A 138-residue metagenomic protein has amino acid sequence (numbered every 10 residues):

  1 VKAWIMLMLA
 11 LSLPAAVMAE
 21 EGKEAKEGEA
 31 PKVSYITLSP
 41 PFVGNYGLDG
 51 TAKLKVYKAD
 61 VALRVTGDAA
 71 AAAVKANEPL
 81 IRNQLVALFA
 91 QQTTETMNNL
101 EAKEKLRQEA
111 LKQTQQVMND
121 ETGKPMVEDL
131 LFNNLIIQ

Functional and structural regions predicted by a protein language model:
V1-Q138: Flexible, low-complexity charged segments
